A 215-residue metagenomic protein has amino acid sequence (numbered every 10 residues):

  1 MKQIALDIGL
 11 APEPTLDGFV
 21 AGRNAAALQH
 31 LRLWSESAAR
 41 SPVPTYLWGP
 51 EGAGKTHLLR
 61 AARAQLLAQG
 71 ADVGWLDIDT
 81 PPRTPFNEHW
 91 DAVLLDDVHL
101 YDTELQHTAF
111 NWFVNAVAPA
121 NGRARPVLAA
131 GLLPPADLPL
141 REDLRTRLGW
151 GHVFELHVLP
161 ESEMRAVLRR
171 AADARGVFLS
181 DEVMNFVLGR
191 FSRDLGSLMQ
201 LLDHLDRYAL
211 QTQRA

Functional and structural regions predicted by a protein language model:
L6-L28: Dynamic helix-loop-helix/coil hinge segments at AAA+ ATPase domain boundaries and subdomain interfaces
R40-L59: Walker A/P-loop nucleotide-binding motif
A64-L76: Post-Walker A helix-loop "phosphate-sensing" segment adjacent to the P-loop in P-loop NTPases
P85-A130: Conserved nucleotide-sensing/catalytic segment adjacent to the nucleotide-binding pocket in NTP-handling enzymes
P135-G149: Short regulatory helix/loop adjacent to the ATP-binding pocket of P-loop NTPases
G151-E163: Conserved AAA+ ATPase "SRH/arginine-finger" region at the nucleotide-binding site
P160-S180: Conserved small helical "lid"/interfacial subdomain of P-loop NTPases
N185-G189, G196-L210: C-terminal helical "lid" of AAA+/P-loop NTPase domains
